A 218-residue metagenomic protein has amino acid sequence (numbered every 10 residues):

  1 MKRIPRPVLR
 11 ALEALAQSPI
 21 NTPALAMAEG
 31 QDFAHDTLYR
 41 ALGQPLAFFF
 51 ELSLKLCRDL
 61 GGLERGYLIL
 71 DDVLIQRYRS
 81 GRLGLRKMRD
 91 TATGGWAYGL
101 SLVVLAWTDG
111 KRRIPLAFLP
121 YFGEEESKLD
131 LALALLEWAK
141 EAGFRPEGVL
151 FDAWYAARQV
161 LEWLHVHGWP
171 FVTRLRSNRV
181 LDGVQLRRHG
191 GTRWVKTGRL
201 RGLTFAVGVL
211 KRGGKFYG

Functional and structural regions predicted by a protein language model:
M1-F50: Gly/serine-rich nucleotide phosphate-binding loop at the start of the catalytic core of nucleotide/ADP-ribose-handling
L15, T37-R112, T204: Active-site-proximal, Lys/Arg-enriched surface segment that forms a nucleic-acid-binding/basic interface patch
N21-A24, A34, A47-F48, D90 (+2 more regions): Short, solvent-exposed coil/turn linker segments
P23-M27, G66-Q76, L105, G148-A156 (+1 more regions): Short, conserved catalytic/metal-binding motifs centered on acidic residues
I114-P120: Local beta-strand/beta-hairpin segments that build beta-sheet-rich folds
P120-G218: An internal, acidic/charged active-site-proximal segment that coordinates divalent cations and/or engages
